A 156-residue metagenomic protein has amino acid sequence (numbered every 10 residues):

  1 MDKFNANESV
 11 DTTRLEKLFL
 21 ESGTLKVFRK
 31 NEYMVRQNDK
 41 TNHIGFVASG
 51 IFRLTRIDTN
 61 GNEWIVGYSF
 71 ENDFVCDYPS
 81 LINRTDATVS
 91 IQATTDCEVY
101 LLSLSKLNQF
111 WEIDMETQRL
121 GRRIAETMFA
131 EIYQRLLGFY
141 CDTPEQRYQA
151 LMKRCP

Functional and structural regions predicted by a protein language model:
M1-L25, R29, S80: Cyclic nucleotide-binding regulatory module and flanking cytosolic helices
N5, N62-W64, Y78-P79, R119-I124 (+1 more regions): Short, flexible segments with low predicted structural confidence
V10, I44, E98: Localized chelating/binding microdomains that coordinate divalent metal ions or stabilize phosphate-bearing
T24-V27, F74, E145, P156: Generic structural signal for secondary-structure transition and capping sites
K26-F28, S69, L102: Hydrophobic residues at beta-strand termini and immediately following loops that shape nucleotide-binding pockets
E32-A93: Cyclic nucleotide-binding regulatory domains
Q92-T95, Y100-P156: Polybasic "coupling" helices that flank or enter modular domains
